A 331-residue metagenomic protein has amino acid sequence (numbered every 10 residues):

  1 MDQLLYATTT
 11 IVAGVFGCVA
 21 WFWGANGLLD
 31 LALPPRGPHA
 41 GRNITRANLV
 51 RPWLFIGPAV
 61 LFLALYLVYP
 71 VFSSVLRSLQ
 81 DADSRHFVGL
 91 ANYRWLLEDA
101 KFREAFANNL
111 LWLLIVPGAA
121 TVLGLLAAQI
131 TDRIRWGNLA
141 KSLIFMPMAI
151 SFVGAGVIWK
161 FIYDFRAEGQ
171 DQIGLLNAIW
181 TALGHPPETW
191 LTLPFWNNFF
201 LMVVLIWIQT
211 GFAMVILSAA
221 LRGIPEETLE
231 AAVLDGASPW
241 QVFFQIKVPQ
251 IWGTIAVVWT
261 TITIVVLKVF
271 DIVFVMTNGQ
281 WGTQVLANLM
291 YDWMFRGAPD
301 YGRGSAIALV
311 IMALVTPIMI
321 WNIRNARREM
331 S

Functional and structural regions predicted by a protein language model:
M1-G41: Transmembrane alpha-helices
W21-L31, P52-S331: A structural signal for multi-pass alpha-helical bundles of membrane permease subunits that mediate small-molecule
R36-P52, I56: N-terminal signal-anchor transmembrane helix
